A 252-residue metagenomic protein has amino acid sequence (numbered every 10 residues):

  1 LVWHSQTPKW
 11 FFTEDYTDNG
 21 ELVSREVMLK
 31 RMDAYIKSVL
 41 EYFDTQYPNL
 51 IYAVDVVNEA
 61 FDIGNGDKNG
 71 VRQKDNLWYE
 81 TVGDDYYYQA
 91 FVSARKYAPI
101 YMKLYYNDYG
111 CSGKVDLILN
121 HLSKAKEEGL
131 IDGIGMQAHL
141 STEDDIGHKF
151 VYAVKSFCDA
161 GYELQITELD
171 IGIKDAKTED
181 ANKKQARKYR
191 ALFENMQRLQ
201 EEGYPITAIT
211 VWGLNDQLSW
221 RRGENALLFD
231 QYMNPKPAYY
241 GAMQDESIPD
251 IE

Functional and structural regions predicted by a protein language model:
L1-Y105, Y109-C111, S156, Y162 (+1 more regions): Substrate-binding cleft and catalytic face of glycoside hydrolase catalytic domains, especially the flexible beta-alpha
S5-T7, M102-C111, A138-L140, F157-L192 (+1 more regions): Active-site clefts of carbohydrate-active enzymes
F11-M28, G113-K126, F193-E194, R222-Y232: Short, electropositive alpha-helical surface patch
R31-Y42, K114-A125, F150, A186-M196: Short, acidic/polar
V54, A94, I134, I209 (+1 more regions): Conserved, mostly hydrophobic/aromatic
G66-K68, A90, S112-E127, I146-V154: Distinct, well-ordered alpha-helical segments
R187-V211, D216-N225, F229-E252: Aromatic- and carboxylate-lined catalytic core of secreted/periplasmic carbohydrate-active enzymes
